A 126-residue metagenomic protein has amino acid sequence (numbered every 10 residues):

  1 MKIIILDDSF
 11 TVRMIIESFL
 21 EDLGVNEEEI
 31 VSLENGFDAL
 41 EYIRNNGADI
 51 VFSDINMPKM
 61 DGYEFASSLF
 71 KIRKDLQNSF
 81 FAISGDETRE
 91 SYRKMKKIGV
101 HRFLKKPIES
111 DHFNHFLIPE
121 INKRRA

Functional and structural regions predicted by a protein language model:
D8, K106: A Lys-centered signature of the CheY-like receiver
F10-V31: Two-component/phosphorelay signaling modules centered on CheY-like receiver
S32-I50: Acidic, metal-coordinating helix/loop segments flanking the phosphotransfer/catalytic sites of two-component signaling
D54, S84: Active-site residues of response regulator receiver
M57: Receiver (REC) domain active-site loop signature in two-component systems and cognate sites in sensor histidine kinases
I108-L117: C-terminal output helix
